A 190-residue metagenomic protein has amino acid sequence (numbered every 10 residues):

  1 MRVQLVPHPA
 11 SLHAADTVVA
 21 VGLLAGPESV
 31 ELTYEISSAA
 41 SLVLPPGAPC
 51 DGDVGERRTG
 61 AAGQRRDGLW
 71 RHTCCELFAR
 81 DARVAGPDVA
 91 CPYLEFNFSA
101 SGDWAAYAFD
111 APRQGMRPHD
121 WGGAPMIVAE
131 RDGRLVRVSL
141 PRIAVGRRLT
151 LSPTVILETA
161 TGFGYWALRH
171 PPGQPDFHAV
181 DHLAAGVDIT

Functional and structural regions predicted by a protein language model:
M1, L5, G52-D53, G60-G68 (+5 more regions): Basic, ligand-binding patches in group-transfer machinery, especially extracytoplasmic/periplasmic segments
M1-T59, P172-T190: Order/disorder boundary and secretion-linked terminal/linker segments
V19-A25, G122-A129: Short amphipathic beta-strand and strand-loop transition segments with alternating hydrophobic
A25, I36-A40, D81, R142-A144 (+1 more regions): Beta-strand elements of well-folded, non-transmembrane domains
A25-S29, R80-A90, R131, I143-G146: A short, structured loop/turn motif at beta-sheet edges
T59-M126: Extracellular/luminal beta-rich ligand-recognition and adhesion surfaces characterized by aromatic-Gly/Pro-enriched
L69-T73, R83-A90, R147-T190: Acidic/polar low-complexity flexible segments
E130-L140: A beta-strand/beta-hairpin structural motif
